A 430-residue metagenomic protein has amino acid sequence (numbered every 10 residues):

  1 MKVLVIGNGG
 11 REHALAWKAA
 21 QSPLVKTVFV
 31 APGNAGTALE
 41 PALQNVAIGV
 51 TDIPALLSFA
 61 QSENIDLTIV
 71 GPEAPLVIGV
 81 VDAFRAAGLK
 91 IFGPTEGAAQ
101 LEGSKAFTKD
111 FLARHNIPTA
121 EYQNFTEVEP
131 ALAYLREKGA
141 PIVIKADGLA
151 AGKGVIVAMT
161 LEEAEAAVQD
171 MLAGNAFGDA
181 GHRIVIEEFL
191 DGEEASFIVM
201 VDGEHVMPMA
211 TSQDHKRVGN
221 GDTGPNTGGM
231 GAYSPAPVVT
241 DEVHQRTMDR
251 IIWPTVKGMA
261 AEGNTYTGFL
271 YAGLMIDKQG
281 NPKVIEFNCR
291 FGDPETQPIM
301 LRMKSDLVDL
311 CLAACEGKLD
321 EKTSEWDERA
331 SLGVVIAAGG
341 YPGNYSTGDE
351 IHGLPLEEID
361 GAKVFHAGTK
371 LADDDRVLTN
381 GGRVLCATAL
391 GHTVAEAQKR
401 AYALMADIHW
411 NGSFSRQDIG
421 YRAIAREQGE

Functional and structural regions predicted by a protein language model:
M1-E96: ATP-binding N-terminal substructure of ATP-dependent carboxylate-amine bond-forming enzymes
A20-P23, A38-L39, S62, F92 (+13 more regions): Solvent-exposed alpha-helices and their adjacent loops that cap or buttress functional pockets in soluble metabolic
N45-T51, Q123-E127, A158: Short acidic-hydrophobic, aromatic-tinged amphipathic segments that line or gate anion-handling sites
P94-G154: A conserved helix-loop-beta module that forms one wall/lid of the active-site cleft in ATP-utilizing catalytic domains
G154, A158-T296: Internal nucleotide-binding/catalytic subdomain
M248-L270, N288-I359, A372: Active-site "cap" helix and flanking loop/linker of ATP-utilizing ligase/carboxylase catalytic domains
T369-D373, L378-E430: Generic C-terminus detector
